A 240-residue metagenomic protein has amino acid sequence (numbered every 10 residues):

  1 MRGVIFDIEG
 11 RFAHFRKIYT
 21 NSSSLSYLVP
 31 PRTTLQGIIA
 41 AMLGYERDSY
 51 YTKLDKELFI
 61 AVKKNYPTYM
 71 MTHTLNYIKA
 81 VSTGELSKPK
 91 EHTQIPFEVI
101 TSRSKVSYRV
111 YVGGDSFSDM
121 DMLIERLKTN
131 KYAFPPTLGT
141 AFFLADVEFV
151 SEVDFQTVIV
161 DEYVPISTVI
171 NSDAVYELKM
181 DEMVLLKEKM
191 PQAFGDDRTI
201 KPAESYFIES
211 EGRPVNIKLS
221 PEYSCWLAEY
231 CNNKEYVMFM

Functional and structural regions predicted by a protein language model:
M1, A13, G44-D48, Q94-P96: Residue-level detector of functional hotspots within protein domains
M1-T20: N-terminal, Lys/Arg- and Ser/Thr-rich interaction peptides
G3, E57-F59, K105-R109: Extracellular structured ligand-interaction cores
D7, A61-K63, Y111: Residues in well-ordered beta-strands of folded domains
G10-A13, Y27, H73, I95: Flexible, active-site-adjacent loop/turn segments at secondary-structure boundaries
F12-H14, Q36, Y45-E46, F117-M120: Primarily extracytoplasmic ectodomains and periplasmic/lumenal surface modules that are beta-strand-rich
I18-L86: Glycine/small-residue-rich interface belts in oligomeric ring/scaffold proteins and their assembly partners
N65-M240: Internal, well-folded beta-alpha domain core
